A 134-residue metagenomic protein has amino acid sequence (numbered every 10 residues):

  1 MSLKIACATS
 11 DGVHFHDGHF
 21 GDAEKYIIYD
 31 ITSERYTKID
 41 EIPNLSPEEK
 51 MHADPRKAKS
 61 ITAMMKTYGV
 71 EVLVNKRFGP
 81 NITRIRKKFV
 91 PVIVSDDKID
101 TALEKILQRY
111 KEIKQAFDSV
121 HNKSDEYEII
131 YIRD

Functional and structural regions predicted by a protein language model:
M1-K59, T67-Y68, P91-D134: Non-catalytic interface/targeting segments
T62-S95: Mid-chain, well-packed structural core segment of small domains
